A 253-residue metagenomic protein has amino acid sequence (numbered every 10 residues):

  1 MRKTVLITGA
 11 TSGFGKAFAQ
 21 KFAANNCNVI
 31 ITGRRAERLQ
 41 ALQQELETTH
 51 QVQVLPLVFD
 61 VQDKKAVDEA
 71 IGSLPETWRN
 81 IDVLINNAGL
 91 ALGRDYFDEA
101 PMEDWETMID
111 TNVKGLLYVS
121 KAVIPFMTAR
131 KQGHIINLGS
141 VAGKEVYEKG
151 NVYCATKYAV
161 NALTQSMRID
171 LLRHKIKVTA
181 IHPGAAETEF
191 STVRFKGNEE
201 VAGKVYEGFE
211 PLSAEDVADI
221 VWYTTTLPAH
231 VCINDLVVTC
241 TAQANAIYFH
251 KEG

Functional and structural regions predicted by a protein language model:
T11-S12: Conserved glycine-rich cofactor-binding loop
C27-A41: Conserved glycine-rich Rossmann-like NAD(P)H-binding loop of the short-chain dehydrogenase/reductase
E37, V58-E69, M102: The beta1-alpha1 cofactor-binding region of Rossmann-like NAD(H)/NADP(H)-dependent oxidoreductases
D95-F97, P101-T107: Substrate-binding pocket helix/loop in short-chain dehydrogenase/reductase
S120, T156: Active-site helix of classical SDR
S140: Residue(s) in the substrate-gating loop at a strand-loop-helix junction that position the organic substrate next
A180-I181, E200-I247: C-terminal helical subdomain
